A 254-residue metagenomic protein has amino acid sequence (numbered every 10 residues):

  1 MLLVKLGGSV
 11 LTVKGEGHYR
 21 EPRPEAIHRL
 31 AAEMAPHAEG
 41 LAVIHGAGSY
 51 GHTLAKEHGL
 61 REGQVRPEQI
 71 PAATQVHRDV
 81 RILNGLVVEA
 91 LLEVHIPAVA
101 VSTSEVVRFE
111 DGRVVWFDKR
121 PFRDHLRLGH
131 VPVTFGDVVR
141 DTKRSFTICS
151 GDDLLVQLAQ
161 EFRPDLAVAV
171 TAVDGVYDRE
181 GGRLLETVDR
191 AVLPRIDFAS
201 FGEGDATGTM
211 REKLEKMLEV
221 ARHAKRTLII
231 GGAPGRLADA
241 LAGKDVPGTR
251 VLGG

Functional and structural regions predicted by a protein language model:
M1-G254: C-terminal catalytic "cap/lid" subdomain
